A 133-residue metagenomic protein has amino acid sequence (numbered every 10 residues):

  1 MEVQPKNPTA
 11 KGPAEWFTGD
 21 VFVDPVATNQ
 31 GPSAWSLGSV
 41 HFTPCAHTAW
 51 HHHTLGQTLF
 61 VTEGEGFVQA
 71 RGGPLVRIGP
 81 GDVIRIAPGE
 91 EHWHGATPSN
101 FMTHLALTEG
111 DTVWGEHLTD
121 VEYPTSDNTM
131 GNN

Functional and structural regions predicted by a protein language model:
M1-A34, W114-N133: A short, N-terminal "cap"/entry segment at the start of jelly-roll beta-barrel domains of the cupin/DSBH fold
S36-H53, P88: Conserved short histidine dyad/triad with adjacent acidic residue
T48-W50, V68-Q69, E91-P98: Short beta-strand His + acidic residue motifs that chelate non-heme Fe in jelly-roll/DSBH and cupin folds
T54-G66, R71-G72: Glycine- and acidic-residue-biased ligand/ion/polar-headgroup-sensing regions
T58, R85, S99-H117: A short hydrophobic beta-strand segment most commonly corresponding to one strand of the jelly-roll/cupin
G72-G89: Short acidic-glycine-tyrosine-enriched beta hairpin
